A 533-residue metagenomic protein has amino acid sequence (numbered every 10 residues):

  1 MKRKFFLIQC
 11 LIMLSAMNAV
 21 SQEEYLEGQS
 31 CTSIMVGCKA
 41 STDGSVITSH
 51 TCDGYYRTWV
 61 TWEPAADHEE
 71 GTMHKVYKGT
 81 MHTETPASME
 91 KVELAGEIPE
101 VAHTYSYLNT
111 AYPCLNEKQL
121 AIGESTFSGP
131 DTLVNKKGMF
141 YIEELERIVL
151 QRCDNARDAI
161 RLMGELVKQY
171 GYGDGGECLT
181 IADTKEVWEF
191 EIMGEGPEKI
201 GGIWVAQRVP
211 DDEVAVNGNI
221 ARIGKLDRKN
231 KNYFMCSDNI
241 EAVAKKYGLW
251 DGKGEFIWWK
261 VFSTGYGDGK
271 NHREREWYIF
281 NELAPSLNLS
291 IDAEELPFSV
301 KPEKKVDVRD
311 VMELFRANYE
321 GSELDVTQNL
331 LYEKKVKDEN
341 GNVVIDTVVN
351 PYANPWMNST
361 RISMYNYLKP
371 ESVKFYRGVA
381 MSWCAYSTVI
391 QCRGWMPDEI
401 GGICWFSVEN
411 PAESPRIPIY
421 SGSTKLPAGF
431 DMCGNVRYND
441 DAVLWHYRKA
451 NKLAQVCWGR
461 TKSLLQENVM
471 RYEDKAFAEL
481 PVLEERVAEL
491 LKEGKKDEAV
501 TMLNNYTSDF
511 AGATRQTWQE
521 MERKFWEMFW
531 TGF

Functional and structural regions predicted by a protein language model:
M1-Q22: Bacterial Sec-dependent N-terminal signal peptides
E23-I142, L162-L314: A contiguous strand-loop segment
S49-A65, F190-I192, N318, N329-E333 (+3 more regions): Soluble extracytoplasmic regions of secretory-pathway and membrane proteins
E146-R152: Short, well-ordered beta-strand elements within core beta-sheets of diverse protein domains
A242-W395, E399-I400: Glycine-rich, aromatic-lined ligand/substrate-binding cores of catalytic and carbohydrate-binding domains
Y352-A488: Substrate-recognition/cap regions that form aromatic- and gly/pro-loop-enriched pockets for small-molecule ligands
Q466-F533: Histidine-centered catalytic/metal-binding microenvironments
